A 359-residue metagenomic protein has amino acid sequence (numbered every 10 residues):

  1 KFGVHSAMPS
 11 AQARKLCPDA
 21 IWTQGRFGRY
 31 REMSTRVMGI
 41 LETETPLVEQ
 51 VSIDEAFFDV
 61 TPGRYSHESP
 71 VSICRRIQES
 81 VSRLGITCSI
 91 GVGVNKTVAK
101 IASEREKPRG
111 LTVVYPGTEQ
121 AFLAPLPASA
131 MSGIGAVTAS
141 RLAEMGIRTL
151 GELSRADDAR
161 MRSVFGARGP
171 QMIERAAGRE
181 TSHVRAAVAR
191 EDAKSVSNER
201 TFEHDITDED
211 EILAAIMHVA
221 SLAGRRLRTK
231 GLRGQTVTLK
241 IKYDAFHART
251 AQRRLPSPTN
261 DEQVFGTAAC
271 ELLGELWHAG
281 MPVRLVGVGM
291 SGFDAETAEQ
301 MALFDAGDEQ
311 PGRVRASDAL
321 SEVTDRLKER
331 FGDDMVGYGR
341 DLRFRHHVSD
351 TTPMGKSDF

Functional and structural regions predicted by a protein language model:
K1-E174, A187, R225, P311-F359: Gly/Gly-Pro- and Ser/Thr-rich, intrinsically disordered tail segments characteristic of DNA damage-repair and tolerance
V51-E55, G93-K96, L232-T236, M281-L285: Short Gly/Ser/Thr- and Asp/Glu-enriched loop/turn motifs at secondary-structure junctions
A56-P62, T250-R253, A302-G307: Short, hydrophobic beta-strand segments
F58, I90, L239-I241, R253 (+1 more regions): Preference for bulky hydrophobic residues occupying beta-strand positions in well-ordered beta-sheet regions
C88, R109, Q235-V237, V286 (+1 more regions): Change "...and in nucleic-acid phosphodiester-cleaving endonucleases..." to "...and in nucleic-acid processing enzymes
V94-K96, G178, S291: Short glycine-enriched loops at secondary-structure junctions
A130, T138-V283, A295-A298: DNA-contacting surface of Y-family translesion DNA polymerases
S257-F359: Acidic, metal-coordinating catalytic segment for phosphate/diphosphate chemistry, firing primarily on the Nudix
